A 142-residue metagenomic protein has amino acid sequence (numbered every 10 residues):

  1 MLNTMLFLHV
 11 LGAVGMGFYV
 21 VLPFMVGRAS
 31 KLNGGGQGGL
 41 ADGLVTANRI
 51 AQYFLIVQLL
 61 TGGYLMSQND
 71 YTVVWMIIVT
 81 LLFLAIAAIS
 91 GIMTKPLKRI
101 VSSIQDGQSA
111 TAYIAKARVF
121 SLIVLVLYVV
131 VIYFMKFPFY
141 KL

Functional and structural regions predicted by a protein language model:
M1-L142: Polytopic transmembrane helical bundles with strong interfacial aromatic enrichment
